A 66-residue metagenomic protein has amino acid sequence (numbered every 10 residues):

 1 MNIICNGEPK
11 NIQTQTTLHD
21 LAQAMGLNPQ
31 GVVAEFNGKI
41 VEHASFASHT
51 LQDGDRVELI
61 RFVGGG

Functional and structural regions predicted by a protein language model:
M1-G65: Ubiquitin-like/PB1-type beta-grasp interaction modules and other compact soluble beta-rich domains
